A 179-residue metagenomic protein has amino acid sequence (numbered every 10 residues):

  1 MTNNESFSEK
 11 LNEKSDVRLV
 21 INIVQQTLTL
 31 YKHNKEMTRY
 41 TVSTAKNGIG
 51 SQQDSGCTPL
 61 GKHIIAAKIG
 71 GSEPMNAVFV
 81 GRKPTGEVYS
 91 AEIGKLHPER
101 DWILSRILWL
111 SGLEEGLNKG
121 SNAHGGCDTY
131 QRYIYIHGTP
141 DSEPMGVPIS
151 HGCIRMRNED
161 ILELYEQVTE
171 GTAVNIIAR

Functional and structural regions predicted by a protein language model:
M1-R179: N-terminal pre-domains immediately preceding structured catalytic cores
